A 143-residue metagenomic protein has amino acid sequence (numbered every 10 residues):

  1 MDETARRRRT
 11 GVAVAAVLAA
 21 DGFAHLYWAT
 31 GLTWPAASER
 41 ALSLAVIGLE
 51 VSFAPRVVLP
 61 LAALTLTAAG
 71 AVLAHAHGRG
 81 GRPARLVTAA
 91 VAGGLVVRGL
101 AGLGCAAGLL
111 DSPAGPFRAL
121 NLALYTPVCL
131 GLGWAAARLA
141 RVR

Functional and structural regions predicted by a protein language model:
M1-T10, R141-R143: Actinobacteria-biased recognition of intrinsically disordered, low-complexity terminal regions
E3, A69-T88, A140: Juxtamembrane helix-break-helix junctions at the cytosolic face of small multi-pass alpha-helical membrane proteins
T4, A24-P60, L109, P113-P116: Interfacial loop at the N-terminal end of multi-pass membrane proteins
G11-A29: N-terminal signal-anchor transmembrane alpha helix
A16, F23, L42-A74, G93 (+2 more regions): Core segments of alpha-helical transmembrane spans in multipass integral membrane proteins
V87-A90, G115-L132: Individual transmembrane alpha-helices with interfacial aromatic-anchor signatures
A89-P113: Hydrophobic alpha-helical transmembrane segments of integral membrane proteins
P127-R143: Membrane-water interface at the C-terminal end of transmembrane alpha helices
